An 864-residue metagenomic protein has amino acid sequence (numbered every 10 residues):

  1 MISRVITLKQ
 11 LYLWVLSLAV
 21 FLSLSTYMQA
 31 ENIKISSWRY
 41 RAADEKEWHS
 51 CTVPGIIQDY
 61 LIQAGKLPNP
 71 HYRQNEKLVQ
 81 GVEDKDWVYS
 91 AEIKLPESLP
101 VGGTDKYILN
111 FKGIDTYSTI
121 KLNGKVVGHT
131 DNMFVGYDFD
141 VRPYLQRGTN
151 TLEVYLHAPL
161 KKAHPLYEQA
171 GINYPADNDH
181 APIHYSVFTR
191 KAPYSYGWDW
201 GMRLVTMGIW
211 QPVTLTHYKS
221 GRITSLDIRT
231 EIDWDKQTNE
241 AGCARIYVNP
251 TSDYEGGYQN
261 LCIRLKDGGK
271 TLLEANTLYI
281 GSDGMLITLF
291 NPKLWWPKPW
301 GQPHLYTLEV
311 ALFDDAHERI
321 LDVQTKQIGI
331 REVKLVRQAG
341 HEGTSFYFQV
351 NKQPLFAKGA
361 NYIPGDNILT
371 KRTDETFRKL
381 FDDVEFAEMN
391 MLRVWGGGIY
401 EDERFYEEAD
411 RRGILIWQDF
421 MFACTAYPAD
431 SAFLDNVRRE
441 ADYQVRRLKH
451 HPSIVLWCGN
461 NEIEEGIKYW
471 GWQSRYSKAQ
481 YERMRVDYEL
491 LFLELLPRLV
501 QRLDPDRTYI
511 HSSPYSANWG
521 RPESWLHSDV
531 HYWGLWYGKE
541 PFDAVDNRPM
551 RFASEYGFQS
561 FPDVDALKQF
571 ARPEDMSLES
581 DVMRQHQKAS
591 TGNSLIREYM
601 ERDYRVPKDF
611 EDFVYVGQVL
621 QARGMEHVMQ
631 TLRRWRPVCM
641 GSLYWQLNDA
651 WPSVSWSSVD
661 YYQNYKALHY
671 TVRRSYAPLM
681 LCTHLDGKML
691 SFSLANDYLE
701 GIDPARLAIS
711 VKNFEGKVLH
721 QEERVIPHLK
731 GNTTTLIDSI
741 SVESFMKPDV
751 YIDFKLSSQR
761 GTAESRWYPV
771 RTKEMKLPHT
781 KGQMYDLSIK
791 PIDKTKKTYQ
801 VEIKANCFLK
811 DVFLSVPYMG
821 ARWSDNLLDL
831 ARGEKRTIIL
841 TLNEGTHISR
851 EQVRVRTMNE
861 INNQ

Functional and structural regions predicted by a protein language model:
A30-N110, I183, V187-P212, T216-G221 (+5 more regions): Extended carbohydrate-recognition surfaces in non-catalytic/accessory domains of CAZymes and lectin-like proteins
R41, D84-R222, D253-E255, M391 (+3 more regions): Accessory beta-strand-rich segments of carbohydrate-active enzymes
Y89-A91, V135-F139, D283-T288, T733-D738 (+2 more regions): Short strand-edge motifs at loop-to-beta-strand transitions and within beta-strands of extracellular beta-rich domains
L99-D105, L145-T149, K162-H164, F290-L305 (+2 more regions): Short glycine/proline/serine/threonine-rich loop/turn segments at secondary-structure transition edges
P143-T149, Y247-A339: Extended acidic/polar, glycine-enriched regions that form or flank non-catalytic beta-rich accessory modules
T251, E579-D825, L830-L840, G845: Carbohydrate-binding surfaces of carbohydrate-active enzymes
A311-F386: N-terminal carbohydrate-binding accessory modules
M391-R411, L415-R584, L620, G624 (+3 more regions): Substrate-binding/catalytic cleft of secreted carbohydrate-active enzymes, primarily glycoside hydrolases
